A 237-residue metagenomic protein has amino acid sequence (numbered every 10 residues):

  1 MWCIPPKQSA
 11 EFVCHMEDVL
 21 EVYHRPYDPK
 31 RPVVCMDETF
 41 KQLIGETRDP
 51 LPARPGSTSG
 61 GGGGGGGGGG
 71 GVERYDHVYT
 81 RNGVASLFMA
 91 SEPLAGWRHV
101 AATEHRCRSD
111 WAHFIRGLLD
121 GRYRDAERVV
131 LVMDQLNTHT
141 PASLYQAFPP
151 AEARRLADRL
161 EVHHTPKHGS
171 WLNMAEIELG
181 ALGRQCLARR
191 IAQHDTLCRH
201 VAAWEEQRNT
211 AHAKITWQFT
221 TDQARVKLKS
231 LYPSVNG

Functional and structural regions predicted by a protein language model:
M1-M16: Short Lys/Arg-enriched helix C-cap and helix-to-coil transition segments that create basic nucleic-acid-contact patches
K7, T47, T196-G237: C-terminal domain-tail junction helix/linker
M16-R116, L228: Extended, low-complexity cationic-aromatic segments
K30-R31, A126-R128, A213: Short coil/turn segments at beta-strand junctions that form active-site/ligand-binding loops
G68, R74-Y79, E152-M174, I191: RNase H-like polynucleotidyl transferase catalytic core
S109-V130: Short, basic/hydrophobic alpha-helical segments
A126-T140: Acidic/histidine-rich, metal-coordinating catalytic segments
K167, A175-H194, Q207-A211: Active-site proximal helix-loop segment of RNase H-like, two-metal nucleases, encompassing DDE(D)
